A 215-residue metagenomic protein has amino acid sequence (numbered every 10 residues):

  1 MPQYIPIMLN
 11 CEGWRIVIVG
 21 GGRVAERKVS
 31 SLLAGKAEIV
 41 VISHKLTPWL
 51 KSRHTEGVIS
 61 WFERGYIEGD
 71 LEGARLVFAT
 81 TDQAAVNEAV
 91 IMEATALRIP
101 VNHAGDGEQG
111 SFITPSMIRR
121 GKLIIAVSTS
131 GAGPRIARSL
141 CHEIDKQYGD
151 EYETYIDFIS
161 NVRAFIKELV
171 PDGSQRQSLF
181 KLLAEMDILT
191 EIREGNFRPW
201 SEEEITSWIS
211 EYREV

Functional and structural regions predicted by a protein language model:
M1-K45, L50-R53: Hydrophobic, well-ordered beta-alpha structural blocks that scaffold small-molecule cofactor pockets
R23-V24, A85, G131: Residue-level detector of alpha-helix initiation sites
I39, W61, P100-V101: Hydrophobic beta-strand scaffold residues
S43, W61-G65, G105: Short loop/edge segments at beta-strand edges and connector loops that shape dinucleotide/nucleotide cofactor-binding
S52-E72: Glycine-rich, highly charged phosphate/nucleotide-binding loops
L76-D82, N87-I113: ADP-ribose/adenylate-binding Rossmann-like module
H103-E153: E1/E1-like adenylate-forming module used to activate ubiquitin-like modifiers and sulfur-carrier proteins
G131-V215: An accessory alpha-helical subdomain
